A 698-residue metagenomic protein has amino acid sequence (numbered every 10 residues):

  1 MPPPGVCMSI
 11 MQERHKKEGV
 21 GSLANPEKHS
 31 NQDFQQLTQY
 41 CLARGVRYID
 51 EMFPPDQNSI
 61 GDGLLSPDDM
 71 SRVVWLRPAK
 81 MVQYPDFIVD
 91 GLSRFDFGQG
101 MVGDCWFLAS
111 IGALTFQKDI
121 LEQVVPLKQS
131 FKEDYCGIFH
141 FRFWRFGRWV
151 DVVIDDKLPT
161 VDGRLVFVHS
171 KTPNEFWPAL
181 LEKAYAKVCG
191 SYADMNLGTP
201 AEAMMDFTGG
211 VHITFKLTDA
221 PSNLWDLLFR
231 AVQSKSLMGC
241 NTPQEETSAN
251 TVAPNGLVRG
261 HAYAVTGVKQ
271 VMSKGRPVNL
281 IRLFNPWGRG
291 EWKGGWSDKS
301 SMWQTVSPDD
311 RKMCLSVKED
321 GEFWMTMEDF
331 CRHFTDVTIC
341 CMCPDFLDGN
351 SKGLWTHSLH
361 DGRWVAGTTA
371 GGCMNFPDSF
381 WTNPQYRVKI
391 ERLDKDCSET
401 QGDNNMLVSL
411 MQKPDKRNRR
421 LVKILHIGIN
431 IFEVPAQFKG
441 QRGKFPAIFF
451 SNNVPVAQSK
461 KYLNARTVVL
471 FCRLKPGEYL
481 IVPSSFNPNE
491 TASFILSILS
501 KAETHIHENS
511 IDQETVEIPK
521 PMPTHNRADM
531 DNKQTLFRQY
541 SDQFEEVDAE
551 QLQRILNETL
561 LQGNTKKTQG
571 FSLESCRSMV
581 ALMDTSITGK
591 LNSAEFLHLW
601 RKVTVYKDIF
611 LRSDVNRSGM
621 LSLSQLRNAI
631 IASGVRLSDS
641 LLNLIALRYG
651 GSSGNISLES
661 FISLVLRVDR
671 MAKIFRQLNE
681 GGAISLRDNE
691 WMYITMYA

Functional and structural regions predicted by a protein language model:
M1-S578, D584-D608, R612-V615, L623-S624 (+3 more regions): Structured alpha-helical subdomains that flank or immediately precede key functional sites
